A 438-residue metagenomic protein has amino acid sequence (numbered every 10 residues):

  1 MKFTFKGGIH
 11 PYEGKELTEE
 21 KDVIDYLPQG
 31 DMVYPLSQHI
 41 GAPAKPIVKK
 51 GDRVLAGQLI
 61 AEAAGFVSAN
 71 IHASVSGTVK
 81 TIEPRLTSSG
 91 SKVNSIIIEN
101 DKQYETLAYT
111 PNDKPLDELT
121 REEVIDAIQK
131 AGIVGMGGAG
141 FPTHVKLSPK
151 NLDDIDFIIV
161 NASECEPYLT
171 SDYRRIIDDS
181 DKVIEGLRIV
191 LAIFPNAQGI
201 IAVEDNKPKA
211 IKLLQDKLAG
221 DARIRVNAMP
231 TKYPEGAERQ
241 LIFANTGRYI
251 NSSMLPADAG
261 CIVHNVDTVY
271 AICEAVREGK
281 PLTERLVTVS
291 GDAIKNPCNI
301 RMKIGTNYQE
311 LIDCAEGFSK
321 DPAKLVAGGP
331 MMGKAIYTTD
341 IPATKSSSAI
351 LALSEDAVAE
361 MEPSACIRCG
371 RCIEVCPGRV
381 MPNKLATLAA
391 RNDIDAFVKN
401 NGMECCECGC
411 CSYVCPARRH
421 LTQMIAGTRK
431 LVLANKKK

Functional and structural regions predicted by a protein language model:
M1-I47: N-terminal, Lys/Arg-enriched amphipathic/low-complexity engagement segments that precede the first folded domain
K49-E62, T81: Short, well-structured beta-strand-loop connectors
G77-V79: Conserved hydrophobic positions within beta-strands
D101-G132, G137, Y168-L169, G247 (+1 more regions): Flanking helices and flexible, charged tails adjoining ferredoxin-like Fe-S electron-transfer domains in multi-subunit
T106, G135, I158-D172, A293: Gly-rich Lys/Arg/Thr-decorated short loops/hinges at beta-loop-alpha junctions or inter-strand turns that position
I177-A192: Histidine-anchored nucleotide/phosphate-binding helix
N196-Y308, C314-S319, G329: Hydrophobic alpha-helical positions that pack around
S347-P363, I373, P377-K438: Ferredoxin-type iron-sulfur electron-transfer modules in oxidoreductases and energy-metabolism complexes
